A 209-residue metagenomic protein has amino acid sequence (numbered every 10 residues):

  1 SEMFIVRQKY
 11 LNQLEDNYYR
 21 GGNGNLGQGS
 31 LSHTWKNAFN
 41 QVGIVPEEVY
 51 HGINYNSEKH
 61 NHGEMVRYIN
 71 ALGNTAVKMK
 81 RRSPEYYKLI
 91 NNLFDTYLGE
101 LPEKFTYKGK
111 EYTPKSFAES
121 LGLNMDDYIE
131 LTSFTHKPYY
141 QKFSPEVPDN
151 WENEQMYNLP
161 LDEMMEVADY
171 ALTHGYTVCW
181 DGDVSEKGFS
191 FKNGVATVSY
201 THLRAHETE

Functional and structural regions predicted by a protein language model:
S1-Y200: Structured alpha-helical subdomains that flank or immediately precede key functional sites
T201-T208: Conserved small/polar residues in nucleotide/adenosyl-binding loops
